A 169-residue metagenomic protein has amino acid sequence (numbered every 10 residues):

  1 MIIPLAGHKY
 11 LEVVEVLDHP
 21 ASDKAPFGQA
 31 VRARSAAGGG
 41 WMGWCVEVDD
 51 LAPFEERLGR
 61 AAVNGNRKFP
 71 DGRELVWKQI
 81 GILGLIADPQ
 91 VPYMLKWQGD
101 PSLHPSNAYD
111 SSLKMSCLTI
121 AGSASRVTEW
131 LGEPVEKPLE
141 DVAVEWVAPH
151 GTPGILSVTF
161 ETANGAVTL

Functional and structural regions predicted by a protein language model:
I2-P4, Y10-E15, S35, G43 (+2 more regions): Vicinal oxygen chelate
V13, P20-D23: Short, His- and charge-rich active-site/binding loops that engage polyanionic ligands
D23-A33: Short acidic (Asp/Glu) patches
G38, V46-E47: Compact, glycine/acidic-enriched structural inserts
V46, E56, E129: Charged/polar, solvent-exposed surface patches and flexible loops
V48-D49, L118-S125: Short, surface-exposed ligand-recognition loops at beta-strand->loop->(often short) alpha-helix junctions that present
A124-E140: Extended intrinsically disordered, low-complexity coil regions enriched in Ser, Thr, Gly, Ala and often Pro
